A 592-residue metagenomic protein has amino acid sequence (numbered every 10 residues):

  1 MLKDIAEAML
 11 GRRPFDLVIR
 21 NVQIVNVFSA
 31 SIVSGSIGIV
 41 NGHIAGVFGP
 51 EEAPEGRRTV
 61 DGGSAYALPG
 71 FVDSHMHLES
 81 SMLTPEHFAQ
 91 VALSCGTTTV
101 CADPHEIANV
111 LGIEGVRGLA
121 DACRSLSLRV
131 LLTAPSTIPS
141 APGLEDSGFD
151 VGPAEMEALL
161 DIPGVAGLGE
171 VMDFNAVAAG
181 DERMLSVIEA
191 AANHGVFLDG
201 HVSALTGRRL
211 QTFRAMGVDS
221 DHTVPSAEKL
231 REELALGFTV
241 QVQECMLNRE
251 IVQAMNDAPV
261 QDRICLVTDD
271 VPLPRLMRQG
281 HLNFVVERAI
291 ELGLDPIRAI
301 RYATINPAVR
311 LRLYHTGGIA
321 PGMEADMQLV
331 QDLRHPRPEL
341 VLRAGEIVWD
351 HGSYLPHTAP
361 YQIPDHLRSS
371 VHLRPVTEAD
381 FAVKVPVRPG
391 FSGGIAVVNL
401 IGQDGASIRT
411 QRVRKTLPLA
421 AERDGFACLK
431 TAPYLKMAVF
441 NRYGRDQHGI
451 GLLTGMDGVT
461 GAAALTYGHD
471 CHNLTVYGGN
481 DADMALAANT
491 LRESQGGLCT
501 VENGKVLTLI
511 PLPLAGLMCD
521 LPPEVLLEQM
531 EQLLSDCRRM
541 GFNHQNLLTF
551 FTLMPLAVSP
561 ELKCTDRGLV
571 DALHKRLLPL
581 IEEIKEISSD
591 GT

Functional and structural regions predicted by a protein language model:
M1-V40, A45, L93-C95, M277-G293 (+1 more regions): Active-site microenvironment of metallo-dependent hydrolases
I5-A8, A89-F197, L507-P511: Divalent-metal coordination cores built from histidine and acidic residues
V18, G70-V72, L266, Y477: Residue-level marker for buried hydrophobic side chains located in beta-strands that build the well-ordered beta-sheet
E52-S125, A482: Metal-associated gating/positioning segment near the N- to mid-region
H77-S81, H105-I107, P135-S140, V171-F174 (+4 more regions): Active-site beta-loop-alpha junctions enriched in small/polar residues
G115, D150-E170, A176-L266, M277-E291 (+2 more regions): Histidine/acidic residue-rich metal-binding segments in metalloenzymes
